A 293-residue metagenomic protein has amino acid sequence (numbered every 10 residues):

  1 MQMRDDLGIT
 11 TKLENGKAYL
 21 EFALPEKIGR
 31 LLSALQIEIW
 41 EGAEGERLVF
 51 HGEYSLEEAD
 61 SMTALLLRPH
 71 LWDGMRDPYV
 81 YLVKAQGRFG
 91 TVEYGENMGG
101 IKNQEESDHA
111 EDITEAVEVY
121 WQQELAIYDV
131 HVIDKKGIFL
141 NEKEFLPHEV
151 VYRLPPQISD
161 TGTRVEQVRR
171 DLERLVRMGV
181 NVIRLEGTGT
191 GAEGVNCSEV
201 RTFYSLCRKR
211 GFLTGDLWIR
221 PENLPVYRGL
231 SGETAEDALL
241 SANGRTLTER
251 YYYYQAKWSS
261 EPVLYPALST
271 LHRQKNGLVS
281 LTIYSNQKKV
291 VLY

Functional and structural regions predicted by a protein language model:
M1-T214, L264-Y293: Secreted/periplasmic carbohydrate-active enzymes, especially glycoside hydrolases
E144, N223-Y227, P262: Short hydrophobic/aromatic-rich motifs at helix boundaries and adjacent loops
W218-R220, L247-Y253, K288, L292-Y293: Short, surface-exposed, charge-dense and proline/glycine-enriched linear segments
W218-R245: Aromatic/acidic polysaccharide-binding cleft in carbohydrate-active enzymes
L240-L278, T282: Serine/threonine-biased, Pro/acidic-interspersed low-complexity stretches characteristic of secreted/cell-surface
